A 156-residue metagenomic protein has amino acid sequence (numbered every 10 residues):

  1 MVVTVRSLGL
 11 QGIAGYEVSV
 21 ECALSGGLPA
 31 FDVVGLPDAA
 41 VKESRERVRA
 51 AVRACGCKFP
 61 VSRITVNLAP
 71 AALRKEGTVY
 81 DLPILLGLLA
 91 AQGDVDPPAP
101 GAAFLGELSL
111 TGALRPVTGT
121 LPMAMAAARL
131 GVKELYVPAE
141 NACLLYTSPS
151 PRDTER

Functional and structural regions predicted by a protein language model:
M1-S148, R152: Peripheral, non-AAA+ core regions of ATP-driven protein-machinery
T154-R156: N-terminal low-complexity segments that are often proline-rich with Ser/Thr-Pro
